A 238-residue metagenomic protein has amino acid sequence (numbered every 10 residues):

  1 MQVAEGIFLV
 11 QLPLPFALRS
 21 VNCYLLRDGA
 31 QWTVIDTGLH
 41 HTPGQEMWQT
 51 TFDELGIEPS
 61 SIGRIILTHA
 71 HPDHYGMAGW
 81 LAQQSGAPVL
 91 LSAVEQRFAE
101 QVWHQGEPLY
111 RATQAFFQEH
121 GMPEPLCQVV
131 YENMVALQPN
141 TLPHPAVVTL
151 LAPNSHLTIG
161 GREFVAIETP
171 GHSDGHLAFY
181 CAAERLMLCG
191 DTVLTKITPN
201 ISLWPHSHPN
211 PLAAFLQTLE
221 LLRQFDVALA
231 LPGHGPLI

Functional and structural regions predicted by a protein language model:
M1-L55, F179-T192: Conserved beta-strand hairpin/beta-sheet module of binuclear metal-dependent hydrolase folds, prominently
V3-G6, I159-E163: Conserved N-terminal entry element of GNAT/NAT acetyltransferase domains
E5, I57-S60, F225: Structured loop/turn residues at beta-strand edges in well-structured enzyme cores
G6, L26, D36, H69 (+8 more regions): Divalent metal-coordination and catalytic microenvironments
S20, F98-V102, I197-P199: Short, charged, surface-exposed secondary-structure boundary motifs
N22-Y24, T149, N154-S155, L177: Residue-level detector of beta-strand structural context in well-folded domains
W32, L39-P43, M134-A146, H156 (+1 more regions): Metallo-beta-lactamase
H40-G44, D53-T158: Active-site HxH/HxHxD metal-binding segment of metal-dependent hydrolases
